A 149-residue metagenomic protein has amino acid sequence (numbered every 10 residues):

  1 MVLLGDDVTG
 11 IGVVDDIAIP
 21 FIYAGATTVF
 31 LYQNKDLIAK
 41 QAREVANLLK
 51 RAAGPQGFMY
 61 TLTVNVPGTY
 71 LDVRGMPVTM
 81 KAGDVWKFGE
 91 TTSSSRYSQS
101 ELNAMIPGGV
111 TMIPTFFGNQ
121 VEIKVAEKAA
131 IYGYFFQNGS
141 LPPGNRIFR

Functional and structural regions predicted by a protein language model:
M1-G54: Hydrophobic, gly/ala-rich membrane-insertion helices/peptides used by toxins and envelope proteins
I38-F136, R146-R149: GIY-YIG nuclease catalytic motif and its immediate N-terminal context
S140-L141: Domain-length cofactor-binding catalytic modules of enzymes
